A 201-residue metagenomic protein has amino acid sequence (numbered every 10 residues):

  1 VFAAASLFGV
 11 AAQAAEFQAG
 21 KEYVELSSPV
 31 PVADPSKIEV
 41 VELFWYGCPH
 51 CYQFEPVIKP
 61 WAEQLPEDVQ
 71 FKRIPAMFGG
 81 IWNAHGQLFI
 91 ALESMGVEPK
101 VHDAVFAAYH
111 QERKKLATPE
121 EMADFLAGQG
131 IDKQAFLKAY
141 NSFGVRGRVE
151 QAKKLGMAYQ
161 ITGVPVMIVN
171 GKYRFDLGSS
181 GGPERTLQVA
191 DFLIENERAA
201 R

Functional and structural regions predicted by a protein language model:
V1-G80, K153, E195-R201: Extracytoplasmic thiol/disulfide redox context detector
E16-L26, K114, P119, R185 (+1 more regions): Periplasmic c-type cytochrome electron-transfer domains
K37, G47-F54, F78-H85, S94-E98 (+5 more regions): Solvent-exposed, acidic/flexible segments
G47, A62-L65, L92-G96, V105 (+6 more regions): Sec/Tat-exported extracytoplasmic proteins
E55-A62, H85-F89, H102, P119 (+5 more regions): Extracytoplasmic/secreted envelope proteins and their assembly/folding machinery, especially bacterial periplasmic
L65-M95, P99-L126: Structural microenvironment flanking redox-active thiols in thiol-disulfide oxidoreductases
G128-R201: C-terminal cap of thioredoxin/glutaredoxin-like
